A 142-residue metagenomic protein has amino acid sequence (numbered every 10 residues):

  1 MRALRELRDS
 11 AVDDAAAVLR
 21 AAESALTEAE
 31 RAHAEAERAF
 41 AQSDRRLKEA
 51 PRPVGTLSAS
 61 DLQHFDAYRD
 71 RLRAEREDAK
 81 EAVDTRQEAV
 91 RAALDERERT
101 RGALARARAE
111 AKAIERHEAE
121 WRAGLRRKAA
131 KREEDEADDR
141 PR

Functional and structural regions predicted by a protein language model:
M1-R142: Charge-rich amphipathic alpha-helical interaction elements
